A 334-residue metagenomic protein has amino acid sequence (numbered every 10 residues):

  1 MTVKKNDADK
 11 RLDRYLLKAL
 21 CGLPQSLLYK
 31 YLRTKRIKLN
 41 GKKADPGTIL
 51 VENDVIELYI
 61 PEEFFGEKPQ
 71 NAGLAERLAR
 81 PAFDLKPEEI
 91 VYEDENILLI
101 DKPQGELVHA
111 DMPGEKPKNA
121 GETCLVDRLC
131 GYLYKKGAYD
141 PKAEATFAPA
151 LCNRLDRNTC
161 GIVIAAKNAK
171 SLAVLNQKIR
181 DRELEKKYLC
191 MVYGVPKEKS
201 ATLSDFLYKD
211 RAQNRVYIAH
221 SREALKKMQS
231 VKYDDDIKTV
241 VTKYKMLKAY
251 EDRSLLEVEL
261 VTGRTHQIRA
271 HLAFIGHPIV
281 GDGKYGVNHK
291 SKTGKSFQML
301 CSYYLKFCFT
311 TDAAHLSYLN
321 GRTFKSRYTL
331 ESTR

Functional and structural regions predicted by a protein language model:
M1-R334: RNA pseudouridine synthases
